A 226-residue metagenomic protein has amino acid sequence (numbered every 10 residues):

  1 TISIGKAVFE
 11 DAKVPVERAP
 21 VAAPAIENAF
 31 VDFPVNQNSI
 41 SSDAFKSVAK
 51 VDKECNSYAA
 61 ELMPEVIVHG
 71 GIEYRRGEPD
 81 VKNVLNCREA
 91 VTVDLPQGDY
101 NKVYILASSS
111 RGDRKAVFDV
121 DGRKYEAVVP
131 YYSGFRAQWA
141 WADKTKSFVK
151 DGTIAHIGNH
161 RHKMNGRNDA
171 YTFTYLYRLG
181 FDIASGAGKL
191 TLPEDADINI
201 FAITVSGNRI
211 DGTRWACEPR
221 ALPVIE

Functional and structural regions predicted by a protein language model:
G5-E226: N-terminal/edge-of-domain interface segments
